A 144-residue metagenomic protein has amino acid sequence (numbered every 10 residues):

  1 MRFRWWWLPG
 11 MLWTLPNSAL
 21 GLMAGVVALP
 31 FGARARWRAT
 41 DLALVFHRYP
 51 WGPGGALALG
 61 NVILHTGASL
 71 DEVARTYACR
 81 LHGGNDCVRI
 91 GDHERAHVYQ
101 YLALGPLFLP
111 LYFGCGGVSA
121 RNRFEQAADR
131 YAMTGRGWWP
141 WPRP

Functional and structural regions predicted by a protein language model:
M1, S18, V26, W139-P144: Cytosolic-facing loops and C-terminal tails of multi-pass membrane proteins
M1-L8: Protein maturation boundaries and topogenic segments
G10-T66, T134: Auxiliary, metal-adjacent structural segments of Zn-dependent hydrolase domains
L12, C87-V88, A120, F124: Hydrophobic (often cysteine-bearing) scaffold residues that line and stabilize catalytic clefts of nucleotide/cofactor
H65-D92: Short pre-active-site segment immediately N-terminal to the catalytic Zn-binding motif
S69-E72, C115, A132-M133, W139-P140: Contiguous, function-dense segments enriched for cysteine-driven chemistry and partner/ligand-binding capacity
R89-Y101: Active-site recognition of the HExxH zinc-binding catalytic motif
Q100-R130, W141-P144: Post-HEXXH active-site segment of zinc metalloproteases
